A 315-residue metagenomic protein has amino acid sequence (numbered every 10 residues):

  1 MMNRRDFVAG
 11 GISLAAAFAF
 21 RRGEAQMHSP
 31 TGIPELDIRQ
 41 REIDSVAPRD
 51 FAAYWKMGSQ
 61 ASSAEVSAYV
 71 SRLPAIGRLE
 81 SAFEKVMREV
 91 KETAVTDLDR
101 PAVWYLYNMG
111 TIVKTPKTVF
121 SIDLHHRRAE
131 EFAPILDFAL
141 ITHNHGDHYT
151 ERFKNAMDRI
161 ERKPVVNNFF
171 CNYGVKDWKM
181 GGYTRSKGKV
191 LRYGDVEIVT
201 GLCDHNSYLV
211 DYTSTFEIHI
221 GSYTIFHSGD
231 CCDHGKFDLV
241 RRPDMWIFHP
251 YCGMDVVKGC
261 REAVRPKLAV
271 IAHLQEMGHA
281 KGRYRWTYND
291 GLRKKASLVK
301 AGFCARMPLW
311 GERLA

Functional and structural regions predicted by a protein language model:
M1-M2: N-terminal secretory signal peptides
A9-Y105, I112-E131, L136-F138, Y149 (+6 more regions): Metallo-beta-lactamase
H125-R128, D204-V264: Active-site-proximal loop/helix segments of hydrolase catalytic cores
E131-I135, Y149, Y173-W178, Y193-V196 (+3 more regions): Short, charged, surface-exposed secondary-structure boundary motifs
A133-P134, N155-E161, L239-R241, C260-R265: Short, conserved loop/helix-junction motifs that constitute active-site signature segments in enzyme catalytic cores
I141-D147: Histidine-centered catalytic micro-motifs
I160-V165, F169-V199, G259: Non-globular, low-confidence helical/coil segments that flank catalytic cores
D177-V196, V210-D211, V264-A315: Binuclear metal-ion centers of metallo-dependent hydrolases, dominated by the metallo-beta-lactamase
